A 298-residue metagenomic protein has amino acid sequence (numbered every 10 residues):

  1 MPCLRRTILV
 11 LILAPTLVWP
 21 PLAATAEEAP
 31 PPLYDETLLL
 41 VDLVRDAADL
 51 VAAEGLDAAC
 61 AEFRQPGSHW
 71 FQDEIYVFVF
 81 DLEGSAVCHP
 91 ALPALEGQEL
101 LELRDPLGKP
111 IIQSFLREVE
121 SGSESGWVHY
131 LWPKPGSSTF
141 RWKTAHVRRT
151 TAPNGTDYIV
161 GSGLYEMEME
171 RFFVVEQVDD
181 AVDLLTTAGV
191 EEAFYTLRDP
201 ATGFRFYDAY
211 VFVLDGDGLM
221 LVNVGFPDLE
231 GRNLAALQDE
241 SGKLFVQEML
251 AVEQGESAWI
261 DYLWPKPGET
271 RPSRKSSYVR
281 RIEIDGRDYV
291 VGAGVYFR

Functional and structural regions predicted by a protein language model:
M1-L4: N-terminal secretory signal peptides that target proteins for export/translocation
I8-P20: Bacterial N-terminal signal peptides
A24-R298: N-terminal membrane-sensor/transducer module of prokaryotic signaling receptors
